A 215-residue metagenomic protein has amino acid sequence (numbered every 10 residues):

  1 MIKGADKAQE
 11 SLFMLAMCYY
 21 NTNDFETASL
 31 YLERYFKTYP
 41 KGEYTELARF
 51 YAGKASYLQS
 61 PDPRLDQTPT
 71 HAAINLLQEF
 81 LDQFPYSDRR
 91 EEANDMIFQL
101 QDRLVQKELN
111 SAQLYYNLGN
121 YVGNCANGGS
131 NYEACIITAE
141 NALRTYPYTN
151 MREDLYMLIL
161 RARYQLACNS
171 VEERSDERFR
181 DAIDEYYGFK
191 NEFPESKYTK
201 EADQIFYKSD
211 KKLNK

Functional and structural regions predicted by a protein language model:
M1-K215: Acidic, polar-rich low-complexity tracts and alpha-helical solenoid repeat scaffolds
